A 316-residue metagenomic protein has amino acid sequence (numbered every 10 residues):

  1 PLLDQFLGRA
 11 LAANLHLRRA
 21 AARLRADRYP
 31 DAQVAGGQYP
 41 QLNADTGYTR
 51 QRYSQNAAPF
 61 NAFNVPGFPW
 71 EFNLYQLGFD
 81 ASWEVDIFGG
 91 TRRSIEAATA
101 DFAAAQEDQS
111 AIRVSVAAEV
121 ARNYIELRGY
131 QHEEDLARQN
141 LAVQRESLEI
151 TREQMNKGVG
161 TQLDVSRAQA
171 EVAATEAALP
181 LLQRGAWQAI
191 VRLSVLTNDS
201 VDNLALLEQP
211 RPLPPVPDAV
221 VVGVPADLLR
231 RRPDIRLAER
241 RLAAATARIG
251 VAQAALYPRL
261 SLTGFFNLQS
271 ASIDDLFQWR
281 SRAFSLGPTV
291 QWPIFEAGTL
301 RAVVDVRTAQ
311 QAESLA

Functional and structural regions predicted by a protein language model:
P1, G8, G47-D80, N203-V221 (+2 more regions): Small/polar, glycine/serine/threonine/aspartate-rich low-complexity segments that form flexible
P1-D31, L213-A243, P293-I294: Bacterial Sec-pathway N-terminal export signals of envelope proteins
L2-L3, Q38-P40, N73-L77, T91 (+3 more regions): Envelope-exposed proteins and targeting segments
R18-R19, A35-G36, V85-R113, L163 (+5 more regions): Sec/SRP-type N-terminal targeting helices
A21-R23, Q41-G47, E126, G185 (+1 more regions): Outer-envelope exported proteins of Gram-negative bacteria
T91, A100, E107-V224: Periplasmic alpha-helical coiled-coil/stalk elements that build and connect Gram-negative outer-membrane
